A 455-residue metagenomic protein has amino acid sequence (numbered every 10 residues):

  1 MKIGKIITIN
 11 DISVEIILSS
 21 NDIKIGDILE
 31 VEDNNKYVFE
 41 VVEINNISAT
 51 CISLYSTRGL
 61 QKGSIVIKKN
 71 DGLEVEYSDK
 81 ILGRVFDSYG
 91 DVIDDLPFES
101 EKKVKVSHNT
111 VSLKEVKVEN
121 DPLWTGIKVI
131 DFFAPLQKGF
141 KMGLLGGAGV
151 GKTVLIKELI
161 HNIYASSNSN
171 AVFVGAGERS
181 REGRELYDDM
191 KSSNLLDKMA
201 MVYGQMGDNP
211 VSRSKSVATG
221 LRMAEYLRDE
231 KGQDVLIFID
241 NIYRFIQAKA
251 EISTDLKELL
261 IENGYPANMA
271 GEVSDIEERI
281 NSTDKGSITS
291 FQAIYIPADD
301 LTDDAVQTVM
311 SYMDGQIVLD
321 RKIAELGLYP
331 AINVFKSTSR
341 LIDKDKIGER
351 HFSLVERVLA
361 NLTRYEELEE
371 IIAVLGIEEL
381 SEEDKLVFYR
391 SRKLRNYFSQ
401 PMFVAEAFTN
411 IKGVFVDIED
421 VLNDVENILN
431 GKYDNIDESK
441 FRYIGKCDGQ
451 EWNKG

Functional and structural regions predicted by a protein language model:
M1-R84, Y89-I93: N-terminal accessory targeting/assembly segments
I6, G63, V85, L136 (+8 more regions): Residue-level signature of catalytic and energy-coupling elements of molecular machines, predominantly ATP/GTP-dependent
S64-V66, K80, I93-F140, V154-E158 (+2 more regions): P-loop NTPase nucleotide-binding/switch module
G126-E178, L221: P-loop NTPase nucleotide-binding module
S167-S169, E178-Y226, T254-E272: Nucleotide-state-sensitive switch-loop elements of NTP-binding domains
N168-A171, D197-A200, G232-L236, K285-F291: Loop/turn-to-beta-strand initiation segments
S212-K249: Phosphate-binding/switch loop-helix module in NTP-utilizing enzymes
Y226, R244-F245, T254-G455: Conserved catalytic/coupling modules of large nucleotide/cofactor-utilizing molecular machines
